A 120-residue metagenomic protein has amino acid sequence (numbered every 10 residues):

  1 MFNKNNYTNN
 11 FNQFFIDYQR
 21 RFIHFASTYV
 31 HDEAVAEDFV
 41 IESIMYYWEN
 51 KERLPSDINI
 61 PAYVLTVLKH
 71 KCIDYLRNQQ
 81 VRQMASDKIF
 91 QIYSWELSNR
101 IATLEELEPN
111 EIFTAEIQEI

Functional and structural regions predicted by a protein language model:
M1-H24, T28: A short, charge-rich alpha-helical start-of-domain segment used by transcription regulators
I16, E37, L65, T114 (+1 more regions): Conserved catalytic core of two-component sensor histidine kinases
H24, D38-M45, E49, I58-H70: Structural recognition of an alpha-helix C-terminal capping motif at a helix-to-coil junction
V67-D87: Arg/Lys-rich amphipathic alpha helix in sigma70-family domain 2
A102-I120: Amphipathic alpha-helical segment used for protein-protein interaction
